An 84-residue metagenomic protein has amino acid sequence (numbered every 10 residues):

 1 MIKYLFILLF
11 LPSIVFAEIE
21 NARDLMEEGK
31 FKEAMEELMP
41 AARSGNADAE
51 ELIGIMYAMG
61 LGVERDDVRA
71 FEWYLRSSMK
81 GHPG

Functional and structural regions predicted by a protein language model:
M1-L8: Sec-dependent signal peptide recognition, specifically the positively charged N-region followed immediately by
P12-A17: N-terminal signal peptide c-region/cleavage motif recognized by signal peptidases
I19-L25, A41, L52-M59, V63: Hydrophobic face of amphipathic alpha-helices that form TPR/SEL1-like repeat modules and related alpha-solenoid
R43-N46, M59-L61, D66, K80-P83: Short helix-capping/linker turns of helical repeat alpha-solenoids
